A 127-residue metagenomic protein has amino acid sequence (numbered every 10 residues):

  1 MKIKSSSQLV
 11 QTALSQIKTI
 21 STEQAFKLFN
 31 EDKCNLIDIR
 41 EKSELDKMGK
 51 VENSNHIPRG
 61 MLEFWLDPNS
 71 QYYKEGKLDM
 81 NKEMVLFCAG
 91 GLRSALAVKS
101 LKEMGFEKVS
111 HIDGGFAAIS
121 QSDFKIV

Functional and structural regions predicted by a protein language model:
M1-C34, K42-E83, L92-V127: Rhodanese-like catalytic fold shared by cysteine-dependent sulfurtransferases and DSP/PTP-type phosphatases
F87: Short, surface-exposed ligand- or partner-binding patches at beta-edge/loop junctions that are enriched in aromatics
